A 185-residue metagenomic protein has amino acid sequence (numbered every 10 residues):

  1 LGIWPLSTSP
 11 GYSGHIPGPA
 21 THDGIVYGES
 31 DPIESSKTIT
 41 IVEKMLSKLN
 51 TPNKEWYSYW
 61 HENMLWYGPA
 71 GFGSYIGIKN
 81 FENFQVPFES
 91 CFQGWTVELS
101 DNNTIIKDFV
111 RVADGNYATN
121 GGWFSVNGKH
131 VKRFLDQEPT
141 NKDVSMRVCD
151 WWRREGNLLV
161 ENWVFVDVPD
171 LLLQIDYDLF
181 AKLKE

Functional and structural regions predicted by a protein language model:
L1-E185: C-terminal and inter-domain tail/linker signature
